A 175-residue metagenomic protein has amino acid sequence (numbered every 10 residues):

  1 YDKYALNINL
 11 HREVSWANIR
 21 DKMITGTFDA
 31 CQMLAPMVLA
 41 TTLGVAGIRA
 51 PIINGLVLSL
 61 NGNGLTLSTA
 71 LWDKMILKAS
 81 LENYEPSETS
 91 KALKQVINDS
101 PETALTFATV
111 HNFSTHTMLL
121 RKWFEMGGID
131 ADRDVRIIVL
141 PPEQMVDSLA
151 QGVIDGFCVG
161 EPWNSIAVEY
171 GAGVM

Functional and structural regions predicted by a protein language model:
D2-D132, D155-M175: Short, glycine-/small- and polar/acidic-enriched structural segments that line small-molecule recognition paths
D134-R136: Blade-edge beta-strand/turn elements of extracellular beta-propeller and related beta-sheet repeat scaffolds
V139-E143: Active-site glycine-rich loop that binds ribose-phosphate moieties when present
